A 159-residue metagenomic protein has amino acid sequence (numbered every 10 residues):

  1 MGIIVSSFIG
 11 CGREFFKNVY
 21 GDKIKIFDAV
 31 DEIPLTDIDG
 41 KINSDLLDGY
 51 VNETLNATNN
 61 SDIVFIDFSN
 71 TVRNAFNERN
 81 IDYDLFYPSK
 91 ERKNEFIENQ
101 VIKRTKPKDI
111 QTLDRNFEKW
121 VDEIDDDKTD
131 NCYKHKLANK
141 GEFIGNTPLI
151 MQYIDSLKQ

Functional and structural regions predicted by a protein language model:
M1-G21: Glycine-rich phosphate-binding P-loop
I3-V5, K25-F27, D84-F86, Y133-L137: Hydrophobic/aromatic beta-strand patches that form the interior of the parallel beta-sheet core in alpha/beta enzyme
S6-I9, I66-N70, P88, L137-G141: Structural motif
G12-E14, N70-A75, K93: Short, well-ordered alpha-helical microsegments
D22-D84: Conserved nucleotide-sensing/catalytic segment adjacent to the nucleotide-binding pocket in NTP-handling enzymes
I42-D45, K108, T112, G145-P148: Alpha-helix boundary/N-cap detector
R79-T129: A glycine- and Lys/Arg-enriched "phosphate-lid" helix/loop adjacent to the NTP-binding pocket of small-molecule kinases
E123-Q159: NTP-dependent small-molecule kinase module
